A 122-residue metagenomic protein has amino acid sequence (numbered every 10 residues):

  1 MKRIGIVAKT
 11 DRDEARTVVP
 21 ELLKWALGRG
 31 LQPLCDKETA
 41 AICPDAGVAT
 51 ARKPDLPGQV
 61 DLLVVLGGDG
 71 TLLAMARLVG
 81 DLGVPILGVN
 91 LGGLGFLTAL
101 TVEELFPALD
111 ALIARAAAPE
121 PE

Functional and structural regions predicted by a protein language model:
M1-L66, T71-L82: N-terminal glycine-/serine-/threonine-rich phosphate-binding loop
E21-L23, T50, V89, E103-E104 (+1 more regions): General N-terminal targeting signals
Q32-C35, D61-L63, G92-L94, I113-A117: Short, surface-exposed, polar/charged, turn-prone segments marking secondary-structure boundaries
V79-G92: Gly/Ser-rich helix-loop-strand patches that form or flank binding pockets for ribonucleotide-derived cofactors
G93-E122: Catalytic core of DAGKc-family lipid kinases
